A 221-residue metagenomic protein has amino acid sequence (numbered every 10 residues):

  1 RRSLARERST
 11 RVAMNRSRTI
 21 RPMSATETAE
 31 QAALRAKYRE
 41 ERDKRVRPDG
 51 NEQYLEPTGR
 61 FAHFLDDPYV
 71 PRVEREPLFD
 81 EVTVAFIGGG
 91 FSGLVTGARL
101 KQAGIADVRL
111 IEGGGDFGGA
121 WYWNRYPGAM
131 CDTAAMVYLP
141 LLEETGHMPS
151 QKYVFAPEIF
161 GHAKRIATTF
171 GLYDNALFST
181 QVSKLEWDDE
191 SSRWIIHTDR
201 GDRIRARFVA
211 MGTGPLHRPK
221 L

Functional and structural regions predicted by a protein language model:
R1-R11, S17: Low-acidity, Ser/Thr- and Arg-rich intrinsically disordered low-complexity segments
R16-T83, Q102, G161, H217-K220: Extreme N-terminal leader/targeting segments of oxidoreductases
F61-R72, A106, G113-G115, W123 (+1 more regions): N-terminal redox-cofactor-binding region of secreted/periplasmic oxidoreductases
D80-L110: N-terminal Rossmann-like FAD-binding beta1-loop-alpha1 element of flavoenzymes
T96, A120, K220-L221: Short glycine-/acidic-enriched loop or helix-start segments at secondary-structure transitions that form or flank
V108-A120, N124, R205-T213: Carboxylate/His-rich catalytic cores and anion/metal-binding grooves
Y122-H162: Glycine-rich active-site loop/strand segments that organize a redox cofactor
P149-H217: Feature captures the FAD/FMN-dependent oxidoreductase FAD-binding
